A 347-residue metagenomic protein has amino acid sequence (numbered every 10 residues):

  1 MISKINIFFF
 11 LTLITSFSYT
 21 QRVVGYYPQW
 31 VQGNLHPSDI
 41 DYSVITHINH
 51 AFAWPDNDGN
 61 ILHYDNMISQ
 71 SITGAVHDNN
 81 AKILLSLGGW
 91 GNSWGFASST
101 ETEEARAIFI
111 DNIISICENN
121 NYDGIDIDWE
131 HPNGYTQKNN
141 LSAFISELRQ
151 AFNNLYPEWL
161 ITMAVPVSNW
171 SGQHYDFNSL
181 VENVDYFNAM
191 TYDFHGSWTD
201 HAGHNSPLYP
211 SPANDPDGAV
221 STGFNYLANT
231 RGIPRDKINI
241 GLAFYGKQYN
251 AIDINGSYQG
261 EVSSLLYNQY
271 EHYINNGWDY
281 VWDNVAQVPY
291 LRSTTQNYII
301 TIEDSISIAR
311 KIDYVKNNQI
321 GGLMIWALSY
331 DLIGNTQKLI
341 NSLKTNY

Functional and structural regions predicted by a protein language model:
I2-F10: Sec-dependent signal peptide recognition, specifically the positively charged N-region followed immediately by
L13-T15: N-terminal signal peptide c-region/cleavage motif recognized by signal peptidases
Q21, V44-T46, N79-I83, N121-I125 (+4 more regions): Short, well-ordered coil/turn segments that N-cap beta-strands
Q21-C117, S221, D253, K338-S342: Glycan-recognition patch characteristic of GH18 chitinases/ENGases and related GlcNAc/peptidoglycan-binding proteins
V24, N57-M67, D111, H131-Y273: Substrate-binding surface in catalytic domains of secreted glycosidases
I48, L85, I127, L148 (+4 more regions): Conserved, mostly hydrophobic/aromatic
L87, K237-Y314, I340-Y347: Glycan-binding loop/region signatures in secreted carbohydrate-active enzymes
T136-Q137, Q150, N154-W159, N284 (+1 more regions): Short acidic, glycine/proline-enriched helix-loop-strand junctions
